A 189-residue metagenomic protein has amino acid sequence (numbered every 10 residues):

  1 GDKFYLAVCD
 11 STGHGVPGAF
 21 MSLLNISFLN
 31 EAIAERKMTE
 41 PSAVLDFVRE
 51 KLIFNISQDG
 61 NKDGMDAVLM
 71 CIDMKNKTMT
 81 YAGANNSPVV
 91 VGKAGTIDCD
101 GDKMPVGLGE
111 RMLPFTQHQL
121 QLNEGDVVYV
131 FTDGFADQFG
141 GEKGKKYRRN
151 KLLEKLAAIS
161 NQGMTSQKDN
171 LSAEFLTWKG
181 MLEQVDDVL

Functional and structural regions predicted by a protein language model:
G1-S22, I26-L189: Conserved subregion of the PPM/PP2C metallophosphatase catalytic domain
